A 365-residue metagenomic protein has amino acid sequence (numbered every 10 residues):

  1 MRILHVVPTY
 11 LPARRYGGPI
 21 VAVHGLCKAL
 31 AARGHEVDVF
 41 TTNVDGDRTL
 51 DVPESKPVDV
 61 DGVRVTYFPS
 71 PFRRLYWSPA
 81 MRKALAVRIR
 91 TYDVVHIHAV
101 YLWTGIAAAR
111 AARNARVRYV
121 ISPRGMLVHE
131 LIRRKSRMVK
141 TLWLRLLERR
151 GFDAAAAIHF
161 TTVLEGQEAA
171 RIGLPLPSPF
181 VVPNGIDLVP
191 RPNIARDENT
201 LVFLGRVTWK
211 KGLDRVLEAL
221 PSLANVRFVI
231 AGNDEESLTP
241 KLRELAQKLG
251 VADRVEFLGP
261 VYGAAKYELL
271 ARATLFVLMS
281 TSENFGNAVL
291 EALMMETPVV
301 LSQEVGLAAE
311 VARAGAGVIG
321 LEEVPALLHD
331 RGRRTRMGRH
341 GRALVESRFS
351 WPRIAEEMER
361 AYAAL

Functional and structural regions predicted by a protein language model:
M1-P53, P57-D61, R90: N-terminal subdomain of nucleotide-sugar transferases
L4, H159, I186, N193-K211 (+2 more regions): Conserved donor-binding/catalytic core segment of Leloir-type glycosyltransferases
N43, L164, G185: Carbohydrate-associated surface elements
D45-G46, L204, R227-R243, G259: Glycosyltransferase donor-sugar binding loop
N114, K140-I158: Membrane-proximal helix-turn-helix segments that form the acceptor-binding/catalytic region of lipid-linked
T281: Aromatic "clamp/platform" in nucleotide-sugar-dependent glycosyltransferases that forms part of the donor/acceptor
P298-L301: Short hydrophobic beta-strand element within catalytic cores of glycosyltransferases and related nucleotide-activated
R333-R348, I354-R360: A short, well-ordered alpha-helix in the C-terminal region of glycosyltransferases
